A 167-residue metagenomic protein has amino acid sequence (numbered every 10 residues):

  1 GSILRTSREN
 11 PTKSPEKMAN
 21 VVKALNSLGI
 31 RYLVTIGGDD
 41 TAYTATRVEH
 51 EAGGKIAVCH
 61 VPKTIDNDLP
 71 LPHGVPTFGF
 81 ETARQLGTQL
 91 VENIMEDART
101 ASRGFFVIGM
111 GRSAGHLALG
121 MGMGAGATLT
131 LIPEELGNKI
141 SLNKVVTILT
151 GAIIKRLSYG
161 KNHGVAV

Functional and structural regions predicted by a protein language model:
G1-L28: Glycine-rich nucleotide/cofactor/substrate-binding loop typically near the N-terminus or early in the first domain
G1-R8, K63-V75, T100-S102: Gly-rich Lys/Arg/Thr-decorated short loops/hinges at beta-loop-alpha junctions or inter-strand turns that position
N10-P11, I65, L136-G137: Residue-level detector of flexible, active-site-proximal loop/helix-junction positions within diverse enzyme catalytic
T12, T41-A42: Short glycine-rich, flexible loops that bind phosphorylated cofactors or substrates
A24, Y32-G37, Y43-R47, E51-C59 (+2 more regions): Accessory alpha-helical/coil subdomains and C-terminal extensions that flank or cap enzyme catalytic cores
G38-D39, T64: An acidic- and aromatic-residue-enriched active-site/binding cleft used to recognize and process polar
